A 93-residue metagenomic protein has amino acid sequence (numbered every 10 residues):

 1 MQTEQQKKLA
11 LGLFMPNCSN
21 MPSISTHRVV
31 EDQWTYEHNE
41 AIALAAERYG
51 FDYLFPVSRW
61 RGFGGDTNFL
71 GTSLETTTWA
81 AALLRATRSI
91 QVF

Functional and structural regions predicted by a protein language model:
M1-S89: N-terminal beta1-alpha1-beta2 module of alpha/beta enzyme domains
V92-F93: Conserved strand-turn element in the central/C-terminal portion of the radical SAM core barrel that lines
